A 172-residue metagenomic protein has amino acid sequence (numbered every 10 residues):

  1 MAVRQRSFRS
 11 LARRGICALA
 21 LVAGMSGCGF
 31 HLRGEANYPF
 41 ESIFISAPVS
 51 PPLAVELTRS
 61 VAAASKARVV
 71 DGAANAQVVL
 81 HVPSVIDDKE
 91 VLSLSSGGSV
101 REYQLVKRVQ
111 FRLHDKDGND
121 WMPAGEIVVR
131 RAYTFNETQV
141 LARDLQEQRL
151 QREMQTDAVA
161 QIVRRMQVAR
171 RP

Functional and structural regions predicted by a protein language model:
M1-S26: Sec-dependent bacterial lipoprotein signal peptides
R6-S7, S26-A67, P172: A structural "domain/chain start" motif
S46, S50, E102-V106, E147-V159: Solvent-exposed, acidic/flexible segments
V61, S65, L113-D117, E137 (+1 more regions): Sec/Tat-exported extracytoplasmic proteins
A67-V78: Short acidic low-complexity segments
H81-E126, R130-Q148: Surface-exposed short loop/turn segments
L141-P172: C-terminal/domain-edge helix-coil "capping" segments
